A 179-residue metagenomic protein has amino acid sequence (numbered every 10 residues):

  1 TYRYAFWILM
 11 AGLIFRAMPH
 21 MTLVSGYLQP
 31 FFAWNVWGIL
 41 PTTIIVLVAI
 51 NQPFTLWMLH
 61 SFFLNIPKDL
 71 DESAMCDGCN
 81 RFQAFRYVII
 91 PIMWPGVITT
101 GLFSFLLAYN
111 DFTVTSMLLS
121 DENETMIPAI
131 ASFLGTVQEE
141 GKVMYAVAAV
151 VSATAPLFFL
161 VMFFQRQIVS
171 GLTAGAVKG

Functional and structural regions predicted by a protein language model:
T1-G179: A structural signal for multi-pass alpha-helical bundles of membrane permease subunits that mediate small-molecule
